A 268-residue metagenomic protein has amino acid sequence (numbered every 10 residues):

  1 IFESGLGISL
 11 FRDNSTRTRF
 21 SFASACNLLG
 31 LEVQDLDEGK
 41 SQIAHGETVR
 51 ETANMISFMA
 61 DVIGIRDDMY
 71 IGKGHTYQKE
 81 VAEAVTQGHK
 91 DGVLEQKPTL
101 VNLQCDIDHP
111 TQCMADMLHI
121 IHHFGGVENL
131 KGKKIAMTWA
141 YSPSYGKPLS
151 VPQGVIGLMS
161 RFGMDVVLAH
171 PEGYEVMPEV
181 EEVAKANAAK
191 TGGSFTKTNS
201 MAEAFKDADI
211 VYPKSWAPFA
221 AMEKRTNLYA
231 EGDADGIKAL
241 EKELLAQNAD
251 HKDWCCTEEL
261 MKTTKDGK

Functional and structural regions predicted by a protein language model:
F2-I121: Phosphate/diphosphate ligand-binding glycine-rich loop within oxidoreductases
L10, R66, P213-K214, T264: Short, well-ordered coil/turn residues at beta-beta hairpins and beta-strand->alpha-helix junctions within
R12-S24, I121-A221, N227-D235: Glycine-rich phosphate/diphosphate-binding loop of Rossmann-like nucleotide-binding domains
Q34-E38, I65, V101-Q104, K134-A140 (+3 more regions): Short beta-strands and strand-loop turn motifs
E47-E51, L149-G154, L228, K252-C256: Charged helix-capping and loop-helix junction motifs
A53, M201-A202, E258: Short hydrophobic/charged patches on amphipathic alpha-helices used for structural packing and interfaces
D91-P98, M164, T263-K268: A short helix->loop->beta-strand "cap" motif at the edges of active sites that frequently abuts
K214-K268: Glycine-rich phosphate/nucleotide-binding loop
